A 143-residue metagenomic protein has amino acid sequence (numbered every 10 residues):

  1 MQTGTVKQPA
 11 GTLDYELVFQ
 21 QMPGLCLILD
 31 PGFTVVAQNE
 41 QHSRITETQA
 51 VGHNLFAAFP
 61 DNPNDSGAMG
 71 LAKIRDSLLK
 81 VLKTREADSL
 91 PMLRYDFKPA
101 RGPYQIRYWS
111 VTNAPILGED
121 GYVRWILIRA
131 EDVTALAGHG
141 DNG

Functional and structural regions predicted by a protein language model:
M1-T12, E131-G143: PAS-associated C-terminal cap
V6-S43: Sensory modules in modular signal-transduction proteins
H42-N54: PAS/PAS-like sensory domain cap-loop motif
G52-M69: PAS-family sensory/regulatory domains
S66-K98: Soluble sensory domains of the PAS superfamily and closely related sensory modules
A87-S89, Q105-Y108, W125: Beta-strand residues that line the small-molecule/cofactor-binding core of sensory signal-transduction domains
L93-Y104, L117: PAS-family sensory domains
V111-P115, G121-V133: PAS-family sensory domains
